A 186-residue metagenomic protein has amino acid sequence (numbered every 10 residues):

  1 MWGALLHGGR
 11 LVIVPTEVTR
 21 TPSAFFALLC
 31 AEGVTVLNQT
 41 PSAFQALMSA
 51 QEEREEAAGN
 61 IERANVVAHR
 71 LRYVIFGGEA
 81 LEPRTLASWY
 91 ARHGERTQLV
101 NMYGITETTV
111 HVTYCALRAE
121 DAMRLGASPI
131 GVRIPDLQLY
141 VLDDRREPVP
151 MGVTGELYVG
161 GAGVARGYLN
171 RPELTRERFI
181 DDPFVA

Functional and structural regions predicted by a protein language model:
M1, A24-F25, L86-S88, V112-C115 (+2 more regions): Short aromatic-enriched loop/helix-cap "lid" or pocket-rim segments at secondary-structure transitions that line
M1-V36, A50: Conserved AMP-binding/adenylation subdomain of ANL enzymes
A4, G8, L29, V36-L37 (+5 more regions): A generic "structured core" feature
V18-A24, P41-A50, E55-A64, Y73-Q98 (+3 more regions): Short gly/Ser/Thr-rich phosphate-binding loop of adenylate-forming enzymes
Q39, F76, L81, V112 (+2 more regions): A conserved hydrophobic position in a structured secondary element of the catalytic/binding core that shapes
Q45, V67, Q98-N101, C115-A186: AMP-dependent adenylate-forming
Y103-V110: SF2 helicase/translocase ATPase core recognition
